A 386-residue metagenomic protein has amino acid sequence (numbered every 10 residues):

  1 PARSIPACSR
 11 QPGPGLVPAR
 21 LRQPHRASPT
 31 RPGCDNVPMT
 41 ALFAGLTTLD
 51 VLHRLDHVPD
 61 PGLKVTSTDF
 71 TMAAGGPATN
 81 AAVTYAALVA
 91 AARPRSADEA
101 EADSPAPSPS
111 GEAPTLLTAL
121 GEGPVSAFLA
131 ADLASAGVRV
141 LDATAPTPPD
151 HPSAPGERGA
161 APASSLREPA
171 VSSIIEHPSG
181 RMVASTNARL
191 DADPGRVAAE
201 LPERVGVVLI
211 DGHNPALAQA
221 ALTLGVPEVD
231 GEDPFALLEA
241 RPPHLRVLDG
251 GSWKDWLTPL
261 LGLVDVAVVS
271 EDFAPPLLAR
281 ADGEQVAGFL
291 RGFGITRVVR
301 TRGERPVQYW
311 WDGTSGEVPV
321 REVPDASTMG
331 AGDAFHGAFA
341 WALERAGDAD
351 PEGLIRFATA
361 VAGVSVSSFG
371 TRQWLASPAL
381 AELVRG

Functional and structural regions predicted by a protein language model:
P1-G33: Compositionally biased, low-complexity flexible segments
G13-G15, G33, G156-G159, G231: Residue-identity detector for glycine
C34-D60: Positively charged, low-complexity intrinsically disordered leader regions
C34-N36, D282-G386: Conserved phosphate-binding/catalytic region of the ribokinase-like
D56-A78: Short catalytic helix/loop segments, enriched in acidic residues and glycine and frequently bearing histidine
L63-V65, M72, V83-V207, E382-G386: Conserved N-terminal subdomain of the carbohydrate kinase-like
D193-V197, L217, D255-L257, Q285-V286: Short acidic active-site motifs
L224-E317: Conserved phosphate/ATP/ADP-binding segment of small-molecule kinases
